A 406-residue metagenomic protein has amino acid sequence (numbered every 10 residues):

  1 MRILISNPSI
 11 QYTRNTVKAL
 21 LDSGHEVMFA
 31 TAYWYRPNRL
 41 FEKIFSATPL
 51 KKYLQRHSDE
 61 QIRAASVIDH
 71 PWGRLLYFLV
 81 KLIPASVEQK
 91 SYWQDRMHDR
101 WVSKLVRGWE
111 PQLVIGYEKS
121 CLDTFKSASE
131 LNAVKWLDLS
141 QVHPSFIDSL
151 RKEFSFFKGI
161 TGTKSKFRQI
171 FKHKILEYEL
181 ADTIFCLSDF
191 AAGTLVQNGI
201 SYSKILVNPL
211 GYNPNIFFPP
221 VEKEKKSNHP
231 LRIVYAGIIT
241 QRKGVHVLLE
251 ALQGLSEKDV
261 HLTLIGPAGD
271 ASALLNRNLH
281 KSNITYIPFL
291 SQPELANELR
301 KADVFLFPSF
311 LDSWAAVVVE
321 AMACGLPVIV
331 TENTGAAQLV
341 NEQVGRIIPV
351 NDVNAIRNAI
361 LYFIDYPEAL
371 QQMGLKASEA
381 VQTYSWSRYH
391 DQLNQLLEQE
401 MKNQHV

Functional and structural regions predicted by a protein language model:
G73-K90, L131-K172: Acceptor-binding helix/loop patch of EC 2.4 sugar-transfer enzymes, predominantly nucleotide-sugar-dependent
F190, G211: Carbohydrate-associated surface elements
E224-K243, L249-G254, T263: Conserved donor-binding/catalytic core segment of Leloir-type glycosyltransferases
A236, L249, D259-L274, P288: Glycosyltransferase donor-sugar binding loop
A273-P293: Nucleotide-activated donor-binding/catalytic signature segment of Leloir-type glycosyltransferases, i.e., the conserved
F310: Aromatic "clamp/platform" in nucleotide-sugar-dependent glycosyltransferases that forms part of the donor/acceptor
V318, P327-V330: Short hydrophobic beta-strand element within catalytic cores of glycosyltransferases and related nucleotide-activated
E342, R346-V353, Y362-P367: Conserved acidic donor-binding segment of nucleotide-sugar-dependent glycosyltransferases
